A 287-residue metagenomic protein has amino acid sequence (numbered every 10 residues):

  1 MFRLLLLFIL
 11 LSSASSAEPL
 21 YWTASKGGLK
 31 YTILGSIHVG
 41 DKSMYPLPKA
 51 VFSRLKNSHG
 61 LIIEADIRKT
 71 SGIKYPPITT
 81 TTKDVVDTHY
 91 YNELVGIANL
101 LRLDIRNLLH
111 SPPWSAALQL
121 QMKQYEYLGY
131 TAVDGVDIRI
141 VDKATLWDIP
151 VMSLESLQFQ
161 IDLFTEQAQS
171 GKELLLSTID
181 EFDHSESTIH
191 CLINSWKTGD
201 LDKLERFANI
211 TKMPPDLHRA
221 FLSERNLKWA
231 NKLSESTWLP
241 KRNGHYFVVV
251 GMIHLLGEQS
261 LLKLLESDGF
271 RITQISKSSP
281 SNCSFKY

Functional and structural regions predicted by a protein language model:
L4, S25-G27, P240-R242: Short hydrophobic "helix-edge" motifs at membrane interfaces and signal-peptide entry regions
L4-S13: Sec-dependent N-terminal signal peptides
E18-T32, I37-F221: Structured, acidic catalytic/metal-binding patches in enzyme active sites
R219-Y287: A cross-kingdom marker for long, charged
